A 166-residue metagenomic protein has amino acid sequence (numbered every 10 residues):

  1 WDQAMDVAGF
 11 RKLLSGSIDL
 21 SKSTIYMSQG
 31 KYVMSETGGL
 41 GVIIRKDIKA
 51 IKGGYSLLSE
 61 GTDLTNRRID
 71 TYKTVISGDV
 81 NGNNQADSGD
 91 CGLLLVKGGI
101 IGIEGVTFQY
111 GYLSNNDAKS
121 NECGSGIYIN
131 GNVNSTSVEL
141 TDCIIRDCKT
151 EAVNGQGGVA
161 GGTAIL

Functional and structural regions predicted by a protein language model:
W1-K12, K31, Y72: Right-handed parallel beta-helix/beta-solenoid
R11, I18, M34-A50, L58-E104 (+1 more regions): Extracellular beta-strand-rich solenoid/capping regions of secreted or surface-exposed proteins that bind or remodel
L20-T24: Loop/turn elements at helix/coil->beta-strand transitions in domains of secreted/extracellular proteins
I25, A50-G53, L166: Well-ordered beta-strand segments characteristic of repetitive beta-sheet solenoids
G111, N115-N116, C148, A152 (+1 more regions): Short, structured coil/turn linkers that connect adjacent secondary-structure elements
I127, C143, T163-I165: Hydrophobic strand positions within the blades of repeat-based beta-sheet folds
